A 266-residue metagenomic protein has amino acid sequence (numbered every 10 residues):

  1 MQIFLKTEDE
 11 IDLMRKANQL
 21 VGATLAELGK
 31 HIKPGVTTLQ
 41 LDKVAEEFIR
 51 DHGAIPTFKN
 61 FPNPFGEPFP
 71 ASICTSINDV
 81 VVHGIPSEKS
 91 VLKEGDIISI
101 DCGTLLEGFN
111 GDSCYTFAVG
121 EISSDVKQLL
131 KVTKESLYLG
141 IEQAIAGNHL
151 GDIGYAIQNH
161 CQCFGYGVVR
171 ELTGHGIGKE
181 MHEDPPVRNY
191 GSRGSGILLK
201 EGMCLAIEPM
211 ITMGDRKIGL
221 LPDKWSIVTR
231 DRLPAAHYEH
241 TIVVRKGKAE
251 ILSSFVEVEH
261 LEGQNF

Functional and structural regions predicted by a protein language model:
M1-F266: Active-site neighborhoods and metal-handling regions in enzymes and metal-associated proteins
